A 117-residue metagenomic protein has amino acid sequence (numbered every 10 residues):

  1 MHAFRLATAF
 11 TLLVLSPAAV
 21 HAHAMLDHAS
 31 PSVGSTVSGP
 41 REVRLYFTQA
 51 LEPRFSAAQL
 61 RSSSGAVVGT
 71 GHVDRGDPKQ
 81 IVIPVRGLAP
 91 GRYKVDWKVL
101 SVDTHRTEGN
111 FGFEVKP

Functional and structural regions predicted by a protein language model:
M1-T8: Bacterial N-terminal signal peptides that target proteins for export
S16-A19: N-terminal signal peptide c-region/cleavage motif recognized by signal peptidases
H21-G39: N-terminal edge beta-strand
S38, E42-Y46, T104-P117: Extended, polar beta-sheet/loop recognition surfaces of beta-rich domains that mediate binding to diverse ligands
V43-L45, Q49-V68: Short, surface-exposed alpha-helix to beta-strand junction/turn motifs within ectodomains of secreted and cell-envelope
G71-D77: Short beta-strand segments within Ig-like beta-sandwich modules, predominantly Fibronectin type-III
Q80-R86: Exposed aromatic-hydrophobic patches
A89-K98: A glycine-anchored, Pro-Gly-centered beta-turn/N-cap motif
